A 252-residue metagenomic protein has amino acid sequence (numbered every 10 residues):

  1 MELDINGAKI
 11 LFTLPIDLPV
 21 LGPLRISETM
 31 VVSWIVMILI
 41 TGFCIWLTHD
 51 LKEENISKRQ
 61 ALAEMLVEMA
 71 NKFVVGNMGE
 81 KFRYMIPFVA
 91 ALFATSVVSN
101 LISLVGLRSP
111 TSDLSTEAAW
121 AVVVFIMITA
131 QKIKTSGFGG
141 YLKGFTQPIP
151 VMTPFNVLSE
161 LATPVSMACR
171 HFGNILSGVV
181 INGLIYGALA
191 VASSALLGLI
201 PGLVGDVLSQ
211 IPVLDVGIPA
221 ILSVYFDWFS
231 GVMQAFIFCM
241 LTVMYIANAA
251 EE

Functional and structural regions predicted by a protein language model:
M1-E252: Selective transmembrane helix interface/packing segments
